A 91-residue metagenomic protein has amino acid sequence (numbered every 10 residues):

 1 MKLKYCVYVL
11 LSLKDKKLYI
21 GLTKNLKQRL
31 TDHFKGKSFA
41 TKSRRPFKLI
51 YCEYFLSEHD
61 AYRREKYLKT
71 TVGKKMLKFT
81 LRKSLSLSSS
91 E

Functional and structural regions predicted by a protein language model:
M1-S38, K42-R45, C52, L56-T70 (+2 more regions): GIY-YIG nuclease catalytic motif and its immediate N-terminal context
